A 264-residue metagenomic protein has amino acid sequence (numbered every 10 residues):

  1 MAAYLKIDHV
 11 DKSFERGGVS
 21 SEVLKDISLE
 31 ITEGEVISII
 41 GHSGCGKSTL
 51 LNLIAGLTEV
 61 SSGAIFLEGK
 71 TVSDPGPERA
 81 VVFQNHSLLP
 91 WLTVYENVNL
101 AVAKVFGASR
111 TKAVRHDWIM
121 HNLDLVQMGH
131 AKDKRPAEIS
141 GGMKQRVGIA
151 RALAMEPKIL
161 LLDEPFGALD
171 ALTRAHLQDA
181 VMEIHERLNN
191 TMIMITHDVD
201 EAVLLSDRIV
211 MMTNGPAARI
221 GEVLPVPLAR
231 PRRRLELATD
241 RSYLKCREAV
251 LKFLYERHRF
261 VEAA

Functional and structural regions predicted by a protein language model:
M1-Y4, S13-D26: A short, flexible loop at the N-terminus of ABC-type nucleotide-binding domains that lies
I40-H42: The feature captures the beta-strand-to-loop junction immediately N-terminal to the Walker
A55: Helix-to-loop junction immediately C-terminal to a conserved catalytic motif
G63-P75, T111: Conserved ABC transporter NBD signature motif
V82, I149: Hydrophobic anchor residue at the start of the ABC signature
L92-A101: Short coil-to-helix segment of the ABC ATPase nucleotide-binding domain corresponding to the Q-loop/switch region
R110-A131, E183: Conserved ABC ATPase "signature" region
K134-A137, M155: Conserved signature/switch motifs of ABC ATPase nucleotide-binding domains
